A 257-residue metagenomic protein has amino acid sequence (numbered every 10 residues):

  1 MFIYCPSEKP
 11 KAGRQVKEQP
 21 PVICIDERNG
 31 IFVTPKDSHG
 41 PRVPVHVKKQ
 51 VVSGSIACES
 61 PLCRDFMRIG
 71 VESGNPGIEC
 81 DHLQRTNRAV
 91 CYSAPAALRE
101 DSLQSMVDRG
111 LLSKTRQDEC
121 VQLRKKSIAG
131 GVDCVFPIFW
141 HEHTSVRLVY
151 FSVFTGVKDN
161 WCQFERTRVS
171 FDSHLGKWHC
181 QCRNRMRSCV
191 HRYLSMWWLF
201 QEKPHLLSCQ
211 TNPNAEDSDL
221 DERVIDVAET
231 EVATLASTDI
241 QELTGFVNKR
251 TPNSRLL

Functional and structural regions predicted by a protein language model:
M1-L257: Long, low-complexity, compositionally biased intrinsically disordered regions
